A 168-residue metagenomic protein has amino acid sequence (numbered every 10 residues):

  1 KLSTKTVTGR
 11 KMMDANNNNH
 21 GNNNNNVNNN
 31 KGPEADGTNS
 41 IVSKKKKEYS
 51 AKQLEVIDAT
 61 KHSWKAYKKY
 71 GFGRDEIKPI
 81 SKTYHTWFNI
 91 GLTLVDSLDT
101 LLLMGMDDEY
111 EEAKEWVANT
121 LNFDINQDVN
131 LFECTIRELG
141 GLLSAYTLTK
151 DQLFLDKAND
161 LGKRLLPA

Functional and structural regions predicted by a protein language model:
K1-N17, N22-A168: Glycan-recognition and catalytic cores of secretory/periplasmic carbohydrate-active enzymes
